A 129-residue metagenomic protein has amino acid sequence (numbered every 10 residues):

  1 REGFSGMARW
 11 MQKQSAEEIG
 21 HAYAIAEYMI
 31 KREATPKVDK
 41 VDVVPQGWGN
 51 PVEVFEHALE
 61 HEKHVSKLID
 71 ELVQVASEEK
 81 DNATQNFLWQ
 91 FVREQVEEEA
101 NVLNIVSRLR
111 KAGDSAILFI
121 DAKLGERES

Functional and structural regions predicted by a protein language model:
R1-S129: Iron-associated oxidoreductase/ferritin-like identity signal
